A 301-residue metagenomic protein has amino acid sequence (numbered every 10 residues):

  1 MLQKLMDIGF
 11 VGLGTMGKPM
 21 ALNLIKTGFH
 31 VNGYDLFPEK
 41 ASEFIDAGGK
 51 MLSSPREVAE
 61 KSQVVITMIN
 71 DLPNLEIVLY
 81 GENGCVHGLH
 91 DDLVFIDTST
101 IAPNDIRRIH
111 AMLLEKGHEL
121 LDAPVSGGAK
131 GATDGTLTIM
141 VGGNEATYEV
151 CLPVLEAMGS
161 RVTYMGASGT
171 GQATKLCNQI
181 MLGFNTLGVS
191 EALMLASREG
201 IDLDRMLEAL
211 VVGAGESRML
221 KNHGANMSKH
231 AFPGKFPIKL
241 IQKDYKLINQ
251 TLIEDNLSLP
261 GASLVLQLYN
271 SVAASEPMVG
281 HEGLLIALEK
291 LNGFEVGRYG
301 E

Functional and structural regions predicted by a protein language model:
M1-M68, L93, A129: NAD(P)+-binding Rossmann beta1-loop-alpha1 motif at the extreme N-terminus of oxidoreductases
L13, I101-Q179: Rossmann-fold dinucleotide-binding core
V31, M51, L120-L121, V162 (+2 more regions): Hydrophobic beta-strand scaffold residues
P55-T67, D71-L120: Rossmann-fold NAD(P) dinucleotide-binding segment
G135-G142, A167-E199, L210-N222, L240-K243: Active-site-proximal catalytic alpha-helix in oxidoreductases
E216-H281: Interdomain hinge/lid region at the active-site interface of Rossmann-like NAD(P)-dependent oxidoreductases
N270-E301: NAD(P)-dependent dehydrogenase/reductase Rossmann-like domain
